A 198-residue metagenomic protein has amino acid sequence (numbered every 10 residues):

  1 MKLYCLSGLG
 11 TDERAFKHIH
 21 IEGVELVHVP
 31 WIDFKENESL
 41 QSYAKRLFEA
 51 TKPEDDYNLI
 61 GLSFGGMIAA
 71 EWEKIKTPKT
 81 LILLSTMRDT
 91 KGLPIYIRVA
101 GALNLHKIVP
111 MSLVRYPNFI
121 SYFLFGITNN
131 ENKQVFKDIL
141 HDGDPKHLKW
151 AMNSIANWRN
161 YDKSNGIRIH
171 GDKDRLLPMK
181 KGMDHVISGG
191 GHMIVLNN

Functional and structural regions predicted by a protein language model:
M1-D55, D89, L105-M111, D184: Active-site catalytic motif of lipid deacylating hydrolases and related acyltransferases
H18, E71-I75: Active-site signature of alpha/beta-hydrolase-fold catalytic machinery across serine- and Asp/Cys-nucleophile hydrolases
N37-E38, L176, V186-N198: Catalytic histidine-centered segment of alpha/beta-hydrolase-like enzymes
I60-A69: Gly/Ala-rich beta-loop-alpha elbow adjacent to hydrolase catalytic centers
T77-P110: Flexible "cap/lid" loop of the alpha/beta hydrolase fold
S112-R159: Conserved alpha/beta-hydrolase catalytic His-Asp/Glu region
R168-D174: Short beta-strand/loop motif that positions the catalytic acidic residue of the alpha/beta-hydrolase fold
